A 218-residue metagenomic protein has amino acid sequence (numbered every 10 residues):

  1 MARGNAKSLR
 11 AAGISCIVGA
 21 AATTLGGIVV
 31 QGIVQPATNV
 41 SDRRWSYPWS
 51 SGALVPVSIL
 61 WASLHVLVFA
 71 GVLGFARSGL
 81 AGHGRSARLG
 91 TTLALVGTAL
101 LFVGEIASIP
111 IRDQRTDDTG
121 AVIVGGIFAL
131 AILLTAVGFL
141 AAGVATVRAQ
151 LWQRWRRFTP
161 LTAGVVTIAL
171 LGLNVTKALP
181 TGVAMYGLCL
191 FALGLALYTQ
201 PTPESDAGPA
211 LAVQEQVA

Functional and structural regions predicted by a protein language model:
A2-A218: Hydrophobic, aromatic-enriched alpha-helical segments typical of multi-pass transmembrane helices
